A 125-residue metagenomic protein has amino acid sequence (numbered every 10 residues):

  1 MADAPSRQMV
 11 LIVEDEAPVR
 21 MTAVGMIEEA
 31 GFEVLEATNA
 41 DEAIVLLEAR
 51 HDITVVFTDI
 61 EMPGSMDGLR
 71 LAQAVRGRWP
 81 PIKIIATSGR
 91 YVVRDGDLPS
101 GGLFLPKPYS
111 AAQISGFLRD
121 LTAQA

Functional and structural regions predicted by a protein language model:
M1-L11, A17-P18, V24, E42 (+4 more regions): Non-catalytic signal-transmission and effector/linker regions of two-component phosphorelay proteins
A17-L35: Two-component/phosphorelay signaling modules centered on CheY-like receiver
E36-V55, G116: Acidic, metal-coordinating helix/loop segments flanking the phosphotransfer/catalytic sites of two-component signaling
N39, G64-L71: Acidic catalytic/metal-coordinating carboxylates
E48-H51, A74-P81, D97: Conserved phosphotransfer cores of two-component systems
D59-I60: Active-site residues of response regulator receiver
T87-S88: Hydrophobic/aromatic residues positioned on beta-strands within the core alpha/beta folds
